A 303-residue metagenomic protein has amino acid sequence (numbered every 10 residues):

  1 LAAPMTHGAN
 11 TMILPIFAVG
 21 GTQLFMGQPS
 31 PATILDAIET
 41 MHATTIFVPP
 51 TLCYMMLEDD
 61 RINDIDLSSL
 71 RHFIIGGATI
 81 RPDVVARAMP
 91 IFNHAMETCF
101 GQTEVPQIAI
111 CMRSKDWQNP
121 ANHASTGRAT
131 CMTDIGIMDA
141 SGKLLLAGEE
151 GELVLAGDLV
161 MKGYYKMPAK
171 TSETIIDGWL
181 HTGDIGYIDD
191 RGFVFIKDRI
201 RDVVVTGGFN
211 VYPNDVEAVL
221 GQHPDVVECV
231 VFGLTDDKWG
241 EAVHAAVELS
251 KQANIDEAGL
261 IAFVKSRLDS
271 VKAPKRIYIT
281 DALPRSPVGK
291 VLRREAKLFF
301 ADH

Functional and structural regions predicted by a protein language model:
T6-T44, D59: Conserved AMP-binding/adenylation subdomain of ANL enzymes
A18-G21, A43-F47, L57-A121, D134: Gly/Ser/Thr-rich phosphate-binding loop
S30, L52-C53, I80, S114 (+1 more regions): Alpha-helix capping/helix-boundary segments
I38, I46, G157, K162-G163 (+5 more regions): AMP-binding/adenylate-forming catalytic core of the ANL superfamily
G77, G101, G127, D184 (+1 more regions): Active-site glycine-centered loops adjacent to acidic/histidine catalytic or metal-binding residues that shape
E97-P106, T126-A129, F232-T235, Y278: Beta-strand->loop->alpha-helix junctions that form or flank phosphate-binding loops in nucleotide-handling enzymes
R128-M132, K143-T174, V211: Conserved ATP/PPi-binding loop(s) of AMP-dependent carboxylate-activating enzymes
D139-K143, E150, D177, D190-R191 (+1 more regions): Residue-level recognition of short loop/turn positions
